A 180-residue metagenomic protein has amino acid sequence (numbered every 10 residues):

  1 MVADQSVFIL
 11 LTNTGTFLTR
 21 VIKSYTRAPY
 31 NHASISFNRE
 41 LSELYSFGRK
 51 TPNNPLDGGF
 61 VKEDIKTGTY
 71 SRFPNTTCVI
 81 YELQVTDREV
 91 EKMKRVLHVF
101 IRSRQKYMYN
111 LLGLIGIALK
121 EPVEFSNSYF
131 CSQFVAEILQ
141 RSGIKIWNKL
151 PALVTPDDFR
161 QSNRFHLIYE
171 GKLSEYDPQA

Functional and structural regions predicted by a protein language model:
M1-A180: Cysteine-nucleophile amide-bond enzymes
